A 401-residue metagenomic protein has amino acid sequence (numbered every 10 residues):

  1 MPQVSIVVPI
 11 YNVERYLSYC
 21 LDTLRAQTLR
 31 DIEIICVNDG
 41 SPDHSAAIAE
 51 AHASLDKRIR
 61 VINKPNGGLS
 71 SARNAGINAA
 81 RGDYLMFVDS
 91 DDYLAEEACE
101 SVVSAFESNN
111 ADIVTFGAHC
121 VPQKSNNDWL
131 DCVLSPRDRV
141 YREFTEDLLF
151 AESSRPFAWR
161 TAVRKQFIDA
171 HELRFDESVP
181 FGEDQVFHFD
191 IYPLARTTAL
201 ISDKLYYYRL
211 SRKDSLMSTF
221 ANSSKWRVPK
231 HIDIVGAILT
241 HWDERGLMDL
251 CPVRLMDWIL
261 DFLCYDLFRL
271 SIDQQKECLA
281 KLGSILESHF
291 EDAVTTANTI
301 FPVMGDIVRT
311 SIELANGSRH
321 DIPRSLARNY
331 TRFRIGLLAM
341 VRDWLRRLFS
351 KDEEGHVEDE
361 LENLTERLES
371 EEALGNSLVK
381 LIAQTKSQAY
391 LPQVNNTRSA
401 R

Functional and structural regions predicted by a protein language model:
M1-R25: N-proximal low-complexity "stem/linker" segments adjacent to membrane-targeting elements
P2-S5, E33, V186: Cell-envelope/extracellular polymer assembly enzymes that use nucleotide-activated donors
T23, N38-I48, P65: A conserved acidic beta->alpha catalytic loop
D31-G40, R60-P65, D89-S90: Short beta-strand/loop segment that forms part of the nucleotide-sugar
K64-A80: Glycine-rich, basic loop-to-helix element that forms the pyrophosphate-binding segment of sugar-nucleotide handling
L69, S90-W226, I232-D233, G246 (+2 more regions): Donor-binding/catalytic cores of nucleotide-activated saccharide and glycerol-phosphate transferases/polymerases
L85: Short aromatic/hydrophobic "clamp" motif used to bind/position activated sugar donors
R269-R401: Membrane-interface aromatic/basic loop that binds lipid-linked glycans or pyrophosphate carriers, typified by
